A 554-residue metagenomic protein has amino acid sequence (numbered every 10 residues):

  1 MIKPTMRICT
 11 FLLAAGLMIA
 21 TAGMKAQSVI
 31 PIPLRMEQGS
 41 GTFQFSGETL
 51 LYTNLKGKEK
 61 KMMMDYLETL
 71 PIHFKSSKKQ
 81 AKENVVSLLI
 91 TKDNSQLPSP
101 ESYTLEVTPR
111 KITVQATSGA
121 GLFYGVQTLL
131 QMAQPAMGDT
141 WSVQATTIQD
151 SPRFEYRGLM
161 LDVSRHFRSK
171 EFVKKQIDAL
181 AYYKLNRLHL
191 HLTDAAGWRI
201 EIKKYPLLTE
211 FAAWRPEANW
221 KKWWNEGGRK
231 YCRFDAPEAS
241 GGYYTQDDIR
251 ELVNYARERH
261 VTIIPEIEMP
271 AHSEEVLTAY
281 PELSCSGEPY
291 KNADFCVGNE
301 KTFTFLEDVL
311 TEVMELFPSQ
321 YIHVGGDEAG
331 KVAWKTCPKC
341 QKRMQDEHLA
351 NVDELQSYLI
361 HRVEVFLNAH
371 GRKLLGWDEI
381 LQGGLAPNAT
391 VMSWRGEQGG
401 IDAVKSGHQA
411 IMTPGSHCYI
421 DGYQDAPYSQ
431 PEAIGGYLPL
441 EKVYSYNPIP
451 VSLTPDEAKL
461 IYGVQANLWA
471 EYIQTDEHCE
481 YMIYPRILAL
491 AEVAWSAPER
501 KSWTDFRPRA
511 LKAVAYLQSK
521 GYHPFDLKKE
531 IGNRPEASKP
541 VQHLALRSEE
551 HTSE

Functional and structural regions predicted by a protein language model:
M1-S28: Bacterial Sec-dependent N-terminal signal peptides
A26-Y156, H478, L490-Y522: Contiguous, structured surface segment used for ligand recognition
S28, L97-Y321, R362, F366 (+1 more regions): Feature activates predominantly on carbohydrate-active enzymes
E59, F167-S169, A195-E201, P270-V276 (+6 more regions): Flexible loop/turn segments at secondary-structure boundaries
V276-L277, P281-A389, W394-G407: Active-site neighborhood of glycoside hydrolase catalytic domains
K373-E379, G384-A389, R395-V541: Flexible, acidic glycine-rich loops studded with aromatic residues
V541-S548: A short beta-strand segment in extracellular, disulfide-stabilized domains
E550-E554: Conserved small/polar residues in nucleotide/adenosyl-binding loops
